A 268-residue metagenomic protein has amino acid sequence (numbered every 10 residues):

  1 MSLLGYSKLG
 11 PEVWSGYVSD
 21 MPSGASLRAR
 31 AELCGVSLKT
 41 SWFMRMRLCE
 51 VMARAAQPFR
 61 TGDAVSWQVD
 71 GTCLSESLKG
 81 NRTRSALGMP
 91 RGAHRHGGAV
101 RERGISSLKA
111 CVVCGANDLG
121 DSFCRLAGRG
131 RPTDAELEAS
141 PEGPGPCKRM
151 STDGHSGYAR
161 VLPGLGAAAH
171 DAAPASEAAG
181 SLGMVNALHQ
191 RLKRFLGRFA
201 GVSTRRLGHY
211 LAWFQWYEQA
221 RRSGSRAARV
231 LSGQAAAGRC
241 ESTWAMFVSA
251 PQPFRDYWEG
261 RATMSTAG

Functional and structural regions predicted by a protein language model:
M1-G268: Residue-level recognition of single "structural anchor" positions that define or cap local secondary structure
